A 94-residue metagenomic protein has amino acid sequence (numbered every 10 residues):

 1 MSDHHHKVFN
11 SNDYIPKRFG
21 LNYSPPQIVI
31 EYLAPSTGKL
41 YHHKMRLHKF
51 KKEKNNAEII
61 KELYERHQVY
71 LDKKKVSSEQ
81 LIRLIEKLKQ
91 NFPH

Functional and structural regions predicted by a protein language model:
M1-H94: Eukaryotic adaptor/scaffold assembly regions
